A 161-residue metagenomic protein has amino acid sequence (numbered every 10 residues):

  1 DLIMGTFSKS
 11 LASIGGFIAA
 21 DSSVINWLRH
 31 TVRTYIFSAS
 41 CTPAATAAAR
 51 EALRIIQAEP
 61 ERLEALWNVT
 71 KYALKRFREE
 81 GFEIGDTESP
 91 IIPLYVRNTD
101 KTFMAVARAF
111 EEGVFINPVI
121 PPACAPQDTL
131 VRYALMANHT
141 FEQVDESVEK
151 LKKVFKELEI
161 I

Functional and structural regions predicted by a protein language model:
D1-E88: Active-site C-terminal subdomain of aminotransferase-like
A19-S22, R108-E111, K150: Short, solvent-exposed amphipathic alpha-helical segments in soluble enzyme and RNA/protein-processing domains
A47, E64, D100, E142-D145: A generic "alpha-helical surface" signal
E64-A73, R78-G113, A123, Q127-D128 (+1 more regions): Conserved PLP-binding catalytic core of the aspartate aminotransferase-like
E111-E112, A123-I161: PLP-dependent enzyme catalytic core of the Aspartate aminotransferase-like
V119-I120: Cytosolic Rossmann-like ligand/nucleotide-binding regulatory domains
